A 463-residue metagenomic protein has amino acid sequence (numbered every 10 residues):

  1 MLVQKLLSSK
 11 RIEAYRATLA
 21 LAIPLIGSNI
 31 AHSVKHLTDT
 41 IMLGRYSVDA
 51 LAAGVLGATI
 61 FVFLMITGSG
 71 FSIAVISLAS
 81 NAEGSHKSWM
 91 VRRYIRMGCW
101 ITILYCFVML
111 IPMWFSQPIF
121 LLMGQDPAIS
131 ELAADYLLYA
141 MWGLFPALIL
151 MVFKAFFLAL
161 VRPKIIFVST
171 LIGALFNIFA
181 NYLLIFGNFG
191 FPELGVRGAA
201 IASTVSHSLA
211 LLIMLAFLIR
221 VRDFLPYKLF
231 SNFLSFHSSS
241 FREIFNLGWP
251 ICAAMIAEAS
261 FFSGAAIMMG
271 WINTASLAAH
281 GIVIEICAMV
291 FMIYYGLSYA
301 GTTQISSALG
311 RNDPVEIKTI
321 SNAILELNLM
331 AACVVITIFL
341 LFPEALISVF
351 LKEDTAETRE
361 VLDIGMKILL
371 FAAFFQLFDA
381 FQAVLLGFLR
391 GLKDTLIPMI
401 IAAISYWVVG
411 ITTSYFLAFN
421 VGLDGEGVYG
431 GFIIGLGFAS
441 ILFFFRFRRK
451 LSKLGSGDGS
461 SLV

Functional and structural regions predicted by a protein language model:
M1-A22, A79-F145, E193-W249, I305-F374 (+1 more regions): Short alpha-helical transmembrane segments in multi-pass integral membrane proteins
S9-I41, R45-Y46, T59-A74, L78 (+6 more regions): N-terminal transmembrane alpha-helices
A20, L43-V62, Y94, A128-L132 (+5 more regions): Interfacial/gating helices of multi-pass transporter permease domains
A20-D39, Y139, G173, S206-A210 (+4 more regions): Transmembrane helical elements of multi-pass membrane transporters/channels
I26, I30, V34, F63 (+19 more regions): Generic alpha-helical transmembrane segments of integral inner-membrane proteins, especially permease/transport modules
I30, V34-A52, F120-P127, L183-L194 (+5 more regions): Helix-terminus/linker motif at the lipid-water interface of multi-pass membrane proteins
L51-L110, W114, A147-V161, I165-I166 (+2 more regions): Small-residue-rich hydrophobic transmembrane alpha-helices
S72, A140-L158, I166-A174, A199-L215 (+5 more regions): Short runs within selected transmembrane alpha-helices of multi-pass transporters and secretion channels
